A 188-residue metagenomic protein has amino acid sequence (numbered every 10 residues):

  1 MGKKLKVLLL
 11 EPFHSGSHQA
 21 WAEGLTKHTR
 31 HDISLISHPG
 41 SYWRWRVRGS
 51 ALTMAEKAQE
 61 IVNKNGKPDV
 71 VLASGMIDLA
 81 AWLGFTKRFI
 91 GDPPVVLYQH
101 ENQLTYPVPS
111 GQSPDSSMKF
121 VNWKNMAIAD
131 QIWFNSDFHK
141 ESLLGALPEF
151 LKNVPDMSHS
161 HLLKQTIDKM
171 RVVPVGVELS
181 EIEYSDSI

Functional and structural regions predicted by a protein language model:
M1-Y42, R46-V70: N-terminal subdomain of nucleotide-sugar transferases
L8, Q59-F85, G91, V96-Y98 (+1 more regions): Short N-terminal targeting/anchoring amphipathic segment
L8-E11, I36, Y98, N135 (+1 more regions): Short hydrophobic segments within beta-strands
F13-G16, M76-A80, G176-E178: Short beta->alpha connector loops
Q19, A80-G84, P107-V108, L143-G145 (+1 more regions): Short glycine-/acidic-enriched loop or helix-start segments at secondary-structure transitions that form or flank
V70-V71, R88-P107, M118, N122-N135 (+1 more regions): Active-site proximal beta-strand in glycosyltransferases
T105-K124, P148-S158: Nucleotide-sugar donor phosphate/pyrophosphate-binding loop at the beta->alpha transition of glycosyltransferases
I128-I188: Donor nucleotide-sugar binding/catalytic pocket of nucleotide-sugar-dependent glycosyltransferases
